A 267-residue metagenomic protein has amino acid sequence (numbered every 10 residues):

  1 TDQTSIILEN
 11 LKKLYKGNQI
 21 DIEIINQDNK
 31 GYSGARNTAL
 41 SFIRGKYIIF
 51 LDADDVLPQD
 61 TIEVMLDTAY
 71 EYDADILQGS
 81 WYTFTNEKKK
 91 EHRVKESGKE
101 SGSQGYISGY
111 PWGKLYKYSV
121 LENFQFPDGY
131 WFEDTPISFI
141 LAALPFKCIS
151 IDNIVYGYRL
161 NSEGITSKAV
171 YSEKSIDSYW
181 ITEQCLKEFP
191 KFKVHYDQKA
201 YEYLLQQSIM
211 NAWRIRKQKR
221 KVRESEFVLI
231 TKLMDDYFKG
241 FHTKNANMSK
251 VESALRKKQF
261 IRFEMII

Functional and structural regions predicted by a protein language model:
T1-I181, K191: Nucleotide-sugar donor-binding/catalytic module of glycosyltransferases that assemble extracellular/cell-envelope
K114, Y118, Y179-L186, F227-D235: Hydrophobic core segments within long, regular secondary-structure runs in both alpha- and beta-rich folds
F146, V170, H195, Q218-V222: Alpha-helical structural elements of signaling/regulatory helical domains
Y179-A200, D236-K250: C-terminal, non-catalytic tails of nucleotide-sugar-dependent glycosyltransferases
F189-F192, R214-R220: Secondary-structure edge/capping motif, primarily at the C-terminal ends of alpha-helices and the immediately following
Q198-Y203, V228: Short, charged, amphipathic alpha-helical segments
E202-R214: Amphipathic alpha-helical repeat scaffolds of TPR domains
Q218-I267: Membrane-interface aromatic/basic loop that binds lipid-linked glycans or pyrophosphate carriers, typified by
